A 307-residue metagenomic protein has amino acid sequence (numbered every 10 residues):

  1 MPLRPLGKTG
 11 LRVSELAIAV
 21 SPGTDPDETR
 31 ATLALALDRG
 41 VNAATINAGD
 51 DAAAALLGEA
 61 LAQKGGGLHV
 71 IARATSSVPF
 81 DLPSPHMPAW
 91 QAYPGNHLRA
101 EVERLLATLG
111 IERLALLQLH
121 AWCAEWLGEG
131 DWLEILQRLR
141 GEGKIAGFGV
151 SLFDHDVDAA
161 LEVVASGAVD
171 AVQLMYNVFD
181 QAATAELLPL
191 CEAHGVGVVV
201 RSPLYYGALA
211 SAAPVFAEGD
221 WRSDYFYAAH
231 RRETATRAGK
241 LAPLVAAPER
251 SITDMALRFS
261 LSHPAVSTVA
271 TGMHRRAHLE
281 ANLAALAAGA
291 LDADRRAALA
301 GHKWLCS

Functional and structural regions predicted by a protein language model:
M1-A72: N-terminal binding-site loop/beta-alpha segment at the start of enzyme catalytic domains that lines or forms
P5, V13-A17, N42-T45, G67-I71 (+5 more regions): Structural preference for beta-strand elements that scaffold enzyme active sites
L16-E28, P83-R99, H120, E125-W126 (+1 more regions): Active-site mouth loops of central-metabolism enzymes
G23-D27, T45-L56, V78, C123-G128 (+2 more regions): Acidic-and-aromatic substrate-binding clefts and catalytic sites of carbohydrate-active enzymes
T24-A36, Q91-L109, D154-V163, A256: Short, acidic/polar
T29, A53, L98, V102 (+2 more regions): Aromatic/hydrophobic pocket-lining residues that form the small-molecule binding cavity in soluble enzyme cores
R104-L127: Active-site groove signature of glycoside hydrolases
A121-S307: Beta/alpha (TIM)-barrel catalytic core signal, keyed to glycine-rich beta->alpha loops juxtaposed to Asp/Glu that bind
